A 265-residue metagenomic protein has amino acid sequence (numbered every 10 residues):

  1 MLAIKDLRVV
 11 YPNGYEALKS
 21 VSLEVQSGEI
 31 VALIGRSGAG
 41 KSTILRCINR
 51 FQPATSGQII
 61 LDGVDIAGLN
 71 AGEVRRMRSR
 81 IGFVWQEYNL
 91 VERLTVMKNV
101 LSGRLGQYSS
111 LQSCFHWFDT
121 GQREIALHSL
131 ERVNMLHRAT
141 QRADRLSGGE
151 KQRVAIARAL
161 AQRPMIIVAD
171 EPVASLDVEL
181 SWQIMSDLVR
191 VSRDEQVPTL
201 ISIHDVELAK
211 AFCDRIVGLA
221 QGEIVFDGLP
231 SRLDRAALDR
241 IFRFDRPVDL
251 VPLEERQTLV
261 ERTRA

Functional and structural regions predicted by a protein language model:
I34-R36: The feature captures the beta-strand-to-loop junction immediately N-terminal to the Walker
N49: Helix-to-loop junction immediately C-terminal to a conserved catalytic motif
V64-D65, Y108, Q112-H137: Conserved ABC ATPase "signature" region
R142-L146, E150: Conserved ABC ATPase signature
R163: Conserved catalytic motifs of ABC-family nucleotide-binding domains
I167-D170: Catalytic Walker B motif of ABC-type/P-loop ATPase nucleotide-binding domains
W182-D194: Helical segment within the ABC ATPase nucleotide-binding domain
